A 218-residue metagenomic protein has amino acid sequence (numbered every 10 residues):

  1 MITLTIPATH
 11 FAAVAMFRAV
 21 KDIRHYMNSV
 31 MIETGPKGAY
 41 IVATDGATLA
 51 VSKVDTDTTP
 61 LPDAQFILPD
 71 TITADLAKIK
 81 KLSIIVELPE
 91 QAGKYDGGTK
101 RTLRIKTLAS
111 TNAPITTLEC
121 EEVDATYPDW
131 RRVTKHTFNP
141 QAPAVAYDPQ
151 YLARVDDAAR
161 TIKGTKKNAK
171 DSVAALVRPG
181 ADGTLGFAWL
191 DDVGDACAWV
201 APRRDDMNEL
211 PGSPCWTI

Functional and structural regions predicted by a protein language model:
M1-I218: DNA polymerase processivity clamps
